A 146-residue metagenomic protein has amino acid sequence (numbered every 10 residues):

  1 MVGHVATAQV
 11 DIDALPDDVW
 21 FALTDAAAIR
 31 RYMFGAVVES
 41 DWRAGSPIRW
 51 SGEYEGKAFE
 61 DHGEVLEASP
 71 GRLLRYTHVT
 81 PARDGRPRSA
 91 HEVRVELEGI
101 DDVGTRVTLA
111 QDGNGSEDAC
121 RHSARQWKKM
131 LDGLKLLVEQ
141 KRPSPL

Functional and structural regions predicted by a protein language model:
M1-E39: Hydrophobic ligand-binding cavity/cleft-lining segments
G3-V5, T108-G113: A short small-residue
D11-L15, S51, E98-I100, A110-N114: Solvent-exposed residues in well-ordered beta-strands and their adjoining turns, especially edge/terminal strands
V19-W20, I29, I48-W50, V65 (+4 more regions): Hydrophobic pocket/interface hotspot
T24-D25, P70, E139-Q140: Residues at helix-coil transition
V38-D41, Y54-G104, D112: Hydrophobic-ligand binding "helix-grip"
D112-L146: A conserved amphipathic terminal alpha-helix motif
